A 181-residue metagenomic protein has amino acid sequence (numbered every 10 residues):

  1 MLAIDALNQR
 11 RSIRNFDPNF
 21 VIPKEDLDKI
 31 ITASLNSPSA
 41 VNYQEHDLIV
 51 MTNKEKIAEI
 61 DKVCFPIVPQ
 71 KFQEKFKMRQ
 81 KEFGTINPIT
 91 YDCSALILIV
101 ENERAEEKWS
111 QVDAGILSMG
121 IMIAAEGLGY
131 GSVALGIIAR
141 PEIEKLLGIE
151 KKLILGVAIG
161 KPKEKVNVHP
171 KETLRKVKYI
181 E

Functional and structural regions predicted by a protein language model:
M1-D92, E181: N-terminal amphipathic, basic helical "cap/leader" segment at the start of enzyme domains
A6, L96-L98, G156-A158, Y179: Conserved hydrophobic/aromatic beta-strand scaffold that supports enzyme active sites
S34, N102-L146: Small-aliphatic-rich amphipathic alpha-helix that forms the alpha element of a beta-alpha
T52, E101, I159-K161: Short beta-strand-to-loop capping motifs
K56, I60, I86, C93 (+3 more regions): Amphipathic alpha-helical interface surfaces
P88-N102: Acidic-glycine-rich active-site phosphate/pyrophosphate-binding loop
L147-E172: A glycine-rich helix N-cap at a beta->alpha junction
T173-E181: Conserved histidine-centered catalytic loops in small-molecule metabolism enzymes
